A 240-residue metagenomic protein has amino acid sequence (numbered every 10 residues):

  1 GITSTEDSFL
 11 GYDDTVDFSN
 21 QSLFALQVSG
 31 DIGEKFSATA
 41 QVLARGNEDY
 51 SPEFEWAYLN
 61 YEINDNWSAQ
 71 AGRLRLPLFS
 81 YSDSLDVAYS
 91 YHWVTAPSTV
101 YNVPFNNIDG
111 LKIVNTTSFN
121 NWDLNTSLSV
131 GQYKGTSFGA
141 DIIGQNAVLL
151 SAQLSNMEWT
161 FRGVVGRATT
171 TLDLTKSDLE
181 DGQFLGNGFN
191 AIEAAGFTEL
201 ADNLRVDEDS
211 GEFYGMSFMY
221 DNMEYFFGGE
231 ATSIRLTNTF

Functional and structural regions predicted by a protein language model:
G1-S8: Transmembrane beta-strand segments of Gram-negative outer membrane beta-barrel proteins
T15-G135, G144-V148, A152-G163: Outer membrane beta-barrel
E62-A69, P104-F240: Signature for the C-terminal beta-barrel architecture of outer-membrane proteins
